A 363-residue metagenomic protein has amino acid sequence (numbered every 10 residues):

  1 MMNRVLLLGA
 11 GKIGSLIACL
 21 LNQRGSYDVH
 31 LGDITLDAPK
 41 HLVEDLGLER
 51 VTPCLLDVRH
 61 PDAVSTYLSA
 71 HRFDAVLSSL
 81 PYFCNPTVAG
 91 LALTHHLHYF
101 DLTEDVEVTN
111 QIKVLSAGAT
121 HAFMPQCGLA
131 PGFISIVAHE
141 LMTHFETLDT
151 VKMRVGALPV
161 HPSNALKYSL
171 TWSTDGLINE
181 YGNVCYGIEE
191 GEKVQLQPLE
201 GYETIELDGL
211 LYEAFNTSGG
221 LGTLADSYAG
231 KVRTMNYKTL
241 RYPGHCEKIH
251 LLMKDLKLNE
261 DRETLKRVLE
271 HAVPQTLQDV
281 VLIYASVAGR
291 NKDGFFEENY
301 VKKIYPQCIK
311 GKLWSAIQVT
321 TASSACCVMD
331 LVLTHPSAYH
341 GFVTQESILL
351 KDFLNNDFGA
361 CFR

Functional and structural regions predicted by a protein language model:
V5-G9: Conserved N-terminal Rossmann-fold NAD(P)-binding element of oxidoreductases
I13: Hydrophobic/small residue at the entry helix of a nucleotide-binding pocket
T35-A38, V106: Helix N-cap at the beta1-alpha1 junction of Rossmann-like dinucleotide-binding domains, i.e., the first residues
L46-H60: Rossmann-fold cofactor-recognition segment
V58-H71: Conserved Rossmann-fold cofactor-binding substructure of NAD(P)-dependent oxidoreductases
A75-A92, V106-E107: Beta-loop-alpha module in the N-terminal Rossmann-like domain of NAD(P)-dependent dehydrogenases, especially those
L102-P125: Rossmann-fold NAD(P)-binding glycine/threonine-rich loop
T143-R363: C-terminal catalytic/substrate-binding lobe primarily of soluble NAD(P)-dependent oxidoreductases
